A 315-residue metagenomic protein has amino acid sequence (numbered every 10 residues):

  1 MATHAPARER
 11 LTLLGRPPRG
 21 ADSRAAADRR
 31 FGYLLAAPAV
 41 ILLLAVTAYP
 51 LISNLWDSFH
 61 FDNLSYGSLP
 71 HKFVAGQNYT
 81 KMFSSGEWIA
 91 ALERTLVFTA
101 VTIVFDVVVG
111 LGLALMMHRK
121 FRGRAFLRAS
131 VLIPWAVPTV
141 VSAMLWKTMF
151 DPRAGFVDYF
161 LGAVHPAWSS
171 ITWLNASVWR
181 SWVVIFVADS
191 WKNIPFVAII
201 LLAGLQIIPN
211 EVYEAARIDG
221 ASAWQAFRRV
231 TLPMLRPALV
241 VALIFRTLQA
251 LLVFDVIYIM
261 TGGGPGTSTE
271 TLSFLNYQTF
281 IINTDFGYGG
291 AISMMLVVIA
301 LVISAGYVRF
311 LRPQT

Functional and structural regions predicted by a protein language model:
M1-F59, S65-Q77, E93-A100, V108-L145 (+1 more regions): N-terminal signal-anchor/first transmembrane alpha helix
A21, A143-S190, D255-E270: Membrane-interfacial helix termini and adjacent extracytoplasmic/periplasmic loops of multi-pass transporters
A27, A125, V131, I199-L239 (+1 more regions): Intracellular coupling helices
L44, N175-R217: Membrane-cytosol interface at the C-terminal ends of specific transmembrane alpha-helices in multi-pass membrane
N54, M144, T148, R153 (+2 more regions): Non-cytoplasmic
F61, G67-L69, N175-A176, F245-Q249 (+1 more regions): Glycine-rich helix-loop "coupling/hinge" segments at transmembrane-helix boundaries in multipass transporters
D106-V108, L132-A163, M234-L248: Generic hydrophobic transmembrane alpha-helix motif, especially the helices
V107-L111, S181-V187, E270-A305: Hydrophobic alpha-helical transmembrane segments of polytopic membrane proteins
